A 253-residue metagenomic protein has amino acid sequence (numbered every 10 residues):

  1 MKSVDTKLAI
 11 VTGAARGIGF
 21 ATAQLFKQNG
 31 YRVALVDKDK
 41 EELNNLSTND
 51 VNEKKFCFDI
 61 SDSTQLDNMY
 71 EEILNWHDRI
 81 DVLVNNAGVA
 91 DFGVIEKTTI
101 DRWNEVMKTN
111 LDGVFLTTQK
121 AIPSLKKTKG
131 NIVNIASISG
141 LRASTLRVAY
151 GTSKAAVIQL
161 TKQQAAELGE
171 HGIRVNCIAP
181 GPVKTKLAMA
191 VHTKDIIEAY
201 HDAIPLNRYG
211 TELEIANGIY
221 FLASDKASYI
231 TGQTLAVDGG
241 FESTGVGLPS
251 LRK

Functional and structural regions predicted by a protein language model:
V84, G169, R174, I230-G232: Short, small/polar-rich loop/turn modules that mediate ligand/substrate recognition or access, typified
V94-I95, R102-N104, Y200: Substrate-binding pocket helix/loop in short-chain dehydrogenase/reductase
I100, C177, E198-I230, V237-G239: C-terminal helical subdomain
T118, S153, T161: Active-site helix of classical SDR
P123, A166-E170, S228: Alpha-helical segment proximal to the catalytic Tyr-Lys
S137: Residue(s) in the substrate-gating loop at a strand-loop-helix junction that position the organic substrate next
R142, Y220, T231-K253: Short C-terminal tail/terminal secondary-structure segment of NAD(P)H-dependent dehydrogenase/reductase domains
